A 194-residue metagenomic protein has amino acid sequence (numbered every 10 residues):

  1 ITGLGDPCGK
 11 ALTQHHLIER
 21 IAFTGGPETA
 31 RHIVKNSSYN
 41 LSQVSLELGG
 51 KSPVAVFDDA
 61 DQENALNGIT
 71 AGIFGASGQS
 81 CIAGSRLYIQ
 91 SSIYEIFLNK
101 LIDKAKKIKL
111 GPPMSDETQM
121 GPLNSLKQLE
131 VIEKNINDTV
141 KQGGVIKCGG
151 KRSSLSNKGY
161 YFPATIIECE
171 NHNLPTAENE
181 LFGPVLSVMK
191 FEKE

Functional and structural regions predicted by a protein language model:
I1-E19: A structured beta-alpha segment of the ubiquitous adenosine-cofactor-binding alpha/beta core
R20, G26-H172, K190-E194: ALDH superfamily catalytic-core signature
A177: Short, solvent-exposed loop/beta-turn-alpha elements that line the ligand-binding surface or hinge of extracytoplasmic
E180-L181: Short, surface-exposed loop/turn microsegments at beta-strand edges and helix-strand junctions
P184: Glycine-rich nucleotide-phosphate-binding loops and adjacent flexible coil segments
